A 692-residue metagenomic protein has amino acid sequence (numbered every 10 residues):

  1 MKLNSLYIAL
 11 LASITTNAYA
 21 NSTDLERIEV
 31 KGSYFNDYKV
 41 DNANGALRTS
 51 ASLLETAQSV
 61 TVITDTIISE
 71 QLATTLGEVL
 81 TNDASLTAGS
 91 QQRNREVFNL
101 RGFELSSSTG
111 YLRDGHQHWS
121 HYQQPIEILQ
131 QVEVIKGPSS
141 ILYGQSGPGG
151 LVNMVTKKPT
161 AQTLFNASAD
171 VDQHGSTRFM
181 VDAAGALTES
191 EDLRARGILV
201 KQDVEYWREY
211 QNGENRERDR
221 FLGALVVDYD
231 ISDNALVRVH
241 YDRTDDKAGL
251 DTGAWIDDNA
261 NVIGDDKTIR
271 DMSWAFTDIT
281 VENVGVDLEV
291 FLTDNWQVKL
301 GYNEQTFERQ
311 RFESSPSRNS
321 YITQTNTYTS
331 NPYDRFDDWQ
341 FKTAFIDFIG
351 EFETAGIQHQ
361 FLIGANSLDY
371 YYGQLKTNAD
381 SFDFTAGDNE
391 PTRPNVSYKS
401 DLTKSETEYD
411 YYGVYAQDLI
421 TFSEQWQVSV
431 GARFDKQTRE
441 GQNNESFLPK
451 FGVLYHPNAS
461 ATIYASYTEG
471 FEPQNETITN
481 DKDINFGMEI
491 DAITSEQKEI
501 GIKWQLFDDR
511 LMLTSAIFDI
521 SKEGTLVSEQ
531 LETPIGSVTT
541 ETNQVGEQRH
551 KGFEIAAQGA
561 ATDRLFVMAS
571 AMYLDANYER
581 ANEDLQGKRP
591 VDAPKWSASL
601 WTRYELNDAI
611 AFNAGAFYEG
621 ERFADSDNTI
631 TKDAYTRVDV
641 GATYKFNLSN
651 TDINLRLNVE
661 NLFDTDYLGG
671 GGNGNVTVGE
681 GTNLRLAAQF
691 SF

Functional and structural regions predicted by a protein language model:
A9, D337, F361, A465 (+2 more regions): Conserved C-terminal beta-signal and adjacent last beta-strands/turns of outer-membrane beta-barrel proteins
T23-Q162, A167, I500: Acidic, small-polar-rich N-terminal luminal/periplasmic segments of exported/outer-membrane proteins
E127-Q130, I141-G223, I231-A235, E282 (+1 more regions): Outer-membrane beta-barrel translocator/receptor signature
Q202-W207, G213-E217, F221-D230, N234-F291 (+4 more regions): Acidic/polar loop-and-plug regions of large Gram-negative outer-membrane beta-barrel proteins
D228-N234, W339, Q358-Q360, N366-Y370 (+4 more regions): Structural signature of Gram-negative outer-membrane beta-barrels, strongest in the C-terminal barrel of TonB-dependent
D245-N261, D369-G373, T438, V453-E499 (+5 more regions): Surface-exposed extracellular loop regions of Gram-negative outer-membrane beta-barrel proteins, predominantly
D287-N303, F307-S315, H456, I463 (+2 more regions): Membrane-embedded beta-barrel scaffold of Gram-negative outer-membrane proteins
Q425, D519, N543-S626, F663-D666 (+1 more regions): Gram-negative outer-membrane beta-barrel transporters
